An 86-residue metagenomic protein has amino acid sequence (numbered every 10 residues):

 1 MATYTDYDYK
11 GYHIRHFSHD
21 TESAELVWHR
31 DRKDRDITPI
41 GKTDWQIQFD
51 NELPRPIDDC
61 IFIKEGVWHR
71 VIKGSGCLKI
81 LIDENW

Functional and structural regions predicted by a protein language model:
T3, D8-F17, K79-W86: Double-stranded beta-helix
Y12-R32, F62-E65: Conserved short histidine dyad/triad with adjacent acidic residue
R30-Q46: Short, conserved beta-strand element in jelly-roll/cupin
T38-P39, F62, I72: Well-ordered beta-strand positions
W45-Q48, I80: Short hydrophobic/aromatic-rich beta-strand segments that constitute the beta-sheet cores of beta-sandwich/beta-barrel
F49-V67: Short acidic-glycine-tyrosine-enriched beta hairpin
E65-W86: Ligand-binding loop in jelly-roll beta-barrel domains
